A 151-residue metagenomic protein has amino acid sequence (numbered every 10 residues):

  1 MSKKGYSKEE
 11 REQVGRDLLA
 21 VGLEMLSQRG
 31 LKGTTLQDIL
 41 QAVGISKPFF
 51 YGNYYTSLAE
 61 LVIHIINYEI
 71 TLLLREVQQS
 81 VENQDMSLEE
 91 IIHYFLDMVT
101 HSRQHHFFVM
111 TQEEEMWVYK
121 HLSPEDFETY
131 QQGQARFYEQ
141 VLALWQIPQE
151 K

Functional and structural regions predicted by a protein language model:
M1-R29, D38-Q41: Basic, helix-initiating cap at the start of DNA-binding domains
V14-G22, I39, L61, I65-V77 (+1 more regions): Generic hydrophobic, amphipathic alpha-helix propensity
M25, L72, S80, S102 (+1 more regions): Short alpha-helical functional segments enriched in proximate histidine and acidic residues
M25-E60, H64: Helix-turn-helix
H64, Q78-H106: Hydrophobic alpha-helical connector segments
L74, Q78, K120-E150: Amphipathic alpha-helical packing segments from all-alpha helical-bundle domains
E90, H101-E125: Amphipathic alpha-helical segments used for helix-helix packing
